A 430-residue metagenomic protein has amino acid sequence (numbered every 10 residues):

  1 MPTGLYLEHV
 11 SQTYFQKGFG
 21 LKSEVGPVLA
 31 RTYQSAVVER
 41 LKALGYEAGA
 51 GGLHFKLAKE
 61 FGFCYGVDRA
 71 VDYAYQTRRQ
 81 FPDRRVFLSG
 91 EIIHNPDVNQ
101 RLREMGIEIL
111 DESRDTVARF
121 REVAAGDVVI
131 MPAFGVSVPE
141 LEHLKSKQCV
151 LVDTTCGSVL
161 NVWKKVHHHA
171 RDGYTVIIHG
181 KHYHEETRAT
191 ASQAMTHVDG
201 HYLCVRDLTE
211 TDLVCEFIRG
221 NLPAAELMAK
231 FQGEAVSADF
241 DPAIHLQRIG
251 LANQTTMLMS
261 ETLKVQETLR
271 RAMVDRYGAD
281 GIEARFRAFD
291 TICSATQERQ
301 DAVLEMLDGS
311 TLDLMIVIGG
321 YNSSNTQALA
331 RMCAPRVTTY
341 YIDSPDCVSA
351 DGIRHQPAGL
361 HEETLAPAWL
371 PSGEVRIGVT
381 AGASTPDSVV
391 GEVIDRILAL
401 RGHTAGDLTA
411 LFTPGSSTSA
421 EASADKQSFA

Functional and structural regions predicted by a protein language model:
M1-S417, S428-A430: The feature marks the mature, well-folded catalytic cores of soluble enzymes
S423: Short Gly/Ser/Thr- and charged-rich N-terminal loops/segments that act as flexible capping/hinge elements
